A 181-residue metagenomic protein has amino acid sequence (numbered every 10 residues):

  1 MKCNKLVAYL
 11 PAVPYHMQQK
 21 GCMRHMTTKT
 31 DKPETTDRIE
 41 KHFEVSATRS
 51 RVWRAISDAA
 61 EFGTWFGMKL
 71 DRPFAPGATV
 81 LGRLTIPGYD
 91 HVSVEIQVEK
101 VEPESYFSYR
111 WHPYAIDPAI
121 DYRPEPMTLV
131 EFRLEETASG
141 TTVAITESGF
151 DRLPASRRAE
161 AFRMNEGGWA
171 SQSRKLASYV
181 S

Functional and structural regions predicted by a protein language model:
C3-K5: Intrinsic disorder/low-complexity segments enriched in small, polar and charged residues
V7-D71, A75: Hydrophobic ligand-binding cavity/cleft-lining segments
Y9, H16-R24, G149-S181: A conserved amphipathic terminal alpha-helix motif
F43, V94-K100, M127-E135: Hydrophobic/aromatic beta-strand elements that line small-molecule binding cavities or substrate pockets in beta-rich
R49-S50, E99-F107, R133-T142: A short, structured loop/turn motif at beta-sheet edges
V52, F62, V80-G82, V98 (+4 more regions): Hydrophobic pocket/interface hotspot
R72-D117: Glycine-rich portal/gate segments that line the openings of hydrophobic small-molecule binding cavities
P118-G167: Beta-strand/loop substructures that line and gate deep hydrophobic ligand-binding cavities in soluble
